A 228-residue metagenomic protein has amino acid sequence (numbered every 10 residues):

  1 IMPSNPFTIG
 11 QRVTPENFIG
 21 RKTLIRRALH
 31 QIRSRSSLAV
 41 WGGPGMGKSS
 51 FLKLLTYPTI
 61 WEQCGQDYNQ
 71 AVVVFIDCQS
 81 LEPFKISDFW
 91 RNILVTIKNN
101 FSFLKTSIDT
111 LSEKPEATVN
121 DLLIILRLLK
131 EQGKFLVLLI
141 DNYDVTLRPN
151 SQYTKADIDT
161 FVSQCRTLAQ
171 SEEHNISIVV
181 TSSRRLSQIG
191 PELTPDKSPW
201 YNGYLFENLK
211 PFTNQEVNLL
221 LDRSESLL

Functional and structural regions predicted by a protein language model:
I1-I19, T23-L24, S107, W200-N202: Conserved adenine-nucleotide phosphate-binding loops and their immediately adjacent elements
L29-R35: Phosphate-binding P-loop
S37, A117-R185, P191-P195, W200: Conserved Walker B catalytic segment
W41-V73: P-loop NTPase Walker A phosphate-binding motif
G45-M46, S80-E82, V145, S183-Q188 (+1 more regions): Conserved nucleotide-binding/hydrolysis micro-motifs of P-loop NTPases
V72-T106: Conserved NTP-binding/hydrolysis module of P-loop NTPases
P83-S87, L104-L126: Short glycine-rich substrate-engagement loop in P-loop NTPases that contacts/grips substrate
L205-L228: Conserved small helical "lid"/interfacial subdomain of P-loop NTPases
